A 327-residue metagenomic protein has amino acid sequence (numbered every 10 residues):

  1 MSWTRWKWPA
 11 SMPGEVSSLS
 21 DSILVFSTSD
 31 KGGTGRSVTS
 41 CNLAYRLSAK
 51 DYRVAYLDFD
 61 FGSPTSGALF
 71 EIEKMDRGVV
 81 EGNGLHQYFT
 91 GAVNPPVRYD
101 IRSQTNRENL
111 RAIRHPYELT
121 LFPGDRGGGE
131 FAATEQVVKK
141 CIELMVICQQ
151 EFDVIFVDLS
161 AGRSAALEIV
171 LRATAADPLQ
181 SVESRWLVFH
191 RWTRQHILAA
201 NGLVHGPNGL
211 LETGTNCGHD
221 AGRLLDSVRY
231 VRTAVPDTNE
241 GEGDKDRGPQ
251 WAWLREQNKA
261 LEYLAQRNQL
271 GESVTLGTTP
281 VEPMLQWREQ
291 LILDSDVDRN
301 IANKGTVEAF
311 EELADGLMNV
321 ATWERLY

Functional and structural regions predicted by a protein language model:
W3-K7, N216-Y327: C-terminal lobe/tail of nucleotide-utilizing enzymes
W3-L19: Pre-Walker A adenine-sensing motif
S18-I23, H115-Y117, L224-S227: A short, charged/proline- and glycine-enriched loop that marks the coil->beta-strand transition at the N-terminal
I23-Y99, L159, L167-E168, A173: Walker A/P-loop NTP-binding active-site region of P-loop NTPases, recognizing the glycine-rich GxxxxGKT/S
T34, G127-F131, G162-S164, P236-G243 (+1 more regions): Short acidic, S/G/P-rich loop/turn micro-motifs used as interaction or catalytic elements
S37-N42, V138-I142, W251: Short amphipathic alpha-helical segment that frequently serves as the phosphate-/nucleotide-binding helix
F61-V146, E242: P-loop/Walker-type NTP enzyme "switch/lid" segment
C141-Q269: Conserved catalytic-core segment of NTP-binding enzymes
